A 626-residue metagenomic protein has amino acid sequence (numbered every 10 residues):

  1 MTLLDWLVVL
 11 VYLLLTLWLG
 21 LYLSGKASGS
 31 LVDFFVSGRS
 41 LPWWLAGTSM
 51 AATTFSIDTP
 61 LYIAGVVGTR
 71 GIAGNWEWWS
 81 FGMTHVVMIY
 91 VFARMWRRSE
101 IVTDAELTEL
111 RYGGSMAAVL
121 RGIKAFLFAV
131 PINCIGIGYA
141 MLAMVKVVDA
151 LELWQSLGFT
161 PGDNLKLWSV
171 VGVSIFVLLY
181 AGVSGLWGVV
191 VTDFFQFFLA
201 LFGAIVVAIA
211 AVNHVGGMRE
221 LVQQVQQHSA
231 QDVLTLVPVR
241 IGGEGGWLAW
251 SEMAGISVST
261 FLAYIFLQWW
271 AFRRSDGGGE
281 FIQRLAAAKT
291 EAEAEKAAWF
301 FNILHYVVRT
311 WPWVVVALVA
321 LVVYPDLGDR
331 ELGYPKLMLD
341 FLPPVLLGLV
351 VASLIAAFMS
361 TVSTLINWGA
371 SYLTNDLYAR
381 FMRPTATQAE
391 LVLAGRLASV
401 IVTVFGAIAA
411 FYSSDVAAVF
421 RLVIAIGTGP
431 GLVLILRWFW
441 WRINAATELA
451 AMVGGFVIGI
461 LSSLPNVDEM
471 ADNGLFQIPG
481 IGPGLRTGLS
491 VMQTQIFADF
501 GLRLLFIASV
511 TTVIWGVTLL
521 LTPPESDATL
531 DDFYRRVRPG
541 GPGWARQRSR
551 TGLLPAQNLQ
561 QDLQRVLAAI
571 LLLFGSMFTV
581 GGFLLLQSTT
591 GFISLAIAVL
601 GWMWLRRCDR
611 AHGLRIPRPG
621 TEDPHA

Functional and structural regions predicted by a protein language model:
M1-P60, A181-S184, A292: Membrane-interface "cap" regions at the ends of multi-pass membrane proteins
T2-S24, S37, L45, G65-E106 (+2 more regions): Extracellular loop-to-transmembrane helix junctions
V36-L41, L45, L61-E77, E109 (+4 more regions): Loop-to-helix junctions at membrane interfaces in multi-pass transport proteins
I63-V183, R274-R421, L553-D562, A568-A569 (+3 more regions): Helix-loop-helix junctions that connect adjacent transmembrane helices in secondary transporters/permeases, recognized
V183-V191, W438-A450: Membrane-helix interface "capping/anchor" motifs
Q226-H228, A288, K296, N466-A626: Terminal cytosolic tails of multi-pass membrane transporters, especially the segment immediately following the final
W269-W270, F405-A409, G454-P465: Aromatic-anchored segments of alpha-helical transmembrane domains
T447-G459, D532-Y534, S594-L595: Central hydrophobic cores of alpha-helical transmembrane segments in multi-pass integral membrane proteins
